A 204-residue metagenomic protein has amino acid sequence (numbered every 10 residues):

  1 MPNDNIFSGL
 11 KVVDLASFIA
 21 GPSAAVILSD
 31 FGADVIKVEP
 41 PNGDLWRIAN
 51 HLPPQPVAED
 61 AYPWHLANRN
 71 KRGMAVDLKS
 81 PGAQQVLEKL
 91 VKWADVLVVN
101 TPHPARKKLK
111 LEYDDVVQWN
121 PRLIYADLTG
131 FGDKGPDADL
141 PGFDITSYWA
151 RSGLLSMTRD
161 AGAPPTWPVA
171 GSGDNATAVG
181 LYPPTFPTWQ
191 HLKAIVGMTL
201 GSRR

Functional and structural regions predicted by a protein language model:
M1-R203: N-terminal helix-loop segment corresponding to the beta1-alpha1 unit of nucleotide/adenylate-binding folds
